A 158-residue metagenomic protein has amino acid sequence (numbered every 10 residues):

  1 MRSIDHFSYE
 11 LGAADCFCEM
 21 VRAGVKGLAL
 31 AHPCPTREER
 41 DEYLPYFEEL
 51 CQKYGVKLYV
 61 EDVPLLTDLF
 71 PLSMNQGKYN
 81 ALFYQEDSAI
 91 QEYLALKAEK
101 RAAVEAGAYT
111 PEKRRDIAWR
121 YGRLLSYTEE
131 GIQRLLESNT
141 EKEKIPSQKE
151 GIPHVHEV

Functional and structural regions predicted by a protein language model:
M1-Y109, R120, E129-V158: A conserved ligand/cofactor-binding region detector
R115-G122: An amphipathic, hydrophobic-aromatic interaction surface with interspersed Lys/Arg that forms lipid/phosphate-bearing
L125: Catalytic toxin/effector domains delivered as secreted proteins or via bacterial secretion systems
